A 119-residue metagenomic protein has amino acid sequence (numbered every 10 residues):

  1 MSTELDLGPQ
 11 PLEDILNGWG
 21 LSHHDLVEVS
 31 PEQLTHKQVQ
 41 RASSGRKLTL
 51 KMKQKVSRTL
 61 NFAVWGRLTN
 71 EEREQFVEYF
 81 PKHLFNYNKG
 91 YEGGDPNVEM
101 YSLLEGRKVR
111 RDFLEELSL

Functional and structural regions predicted by a protein language model:
M1-S2, L68-L119: Short, charged recognition helix plus adjacent turn of helix-turn-helix-like nucleic-acid-binding domains
M1-V29, R110, L114-S118: A short, Lys/Arg-rich alpha-helix, primarily the initiator
G20, P31-Q33, N61: Central "turn" residue of the DNA-binding helix-turn-helix
P31-L48: Recognition helix of helix-turn-helix/homeodomain-like DNA-binding domains that insert into the DNA major groove
L50-N70: DNA major-groove recognition helix of helix-turn-helix/homeodomain DNA-binding modules
